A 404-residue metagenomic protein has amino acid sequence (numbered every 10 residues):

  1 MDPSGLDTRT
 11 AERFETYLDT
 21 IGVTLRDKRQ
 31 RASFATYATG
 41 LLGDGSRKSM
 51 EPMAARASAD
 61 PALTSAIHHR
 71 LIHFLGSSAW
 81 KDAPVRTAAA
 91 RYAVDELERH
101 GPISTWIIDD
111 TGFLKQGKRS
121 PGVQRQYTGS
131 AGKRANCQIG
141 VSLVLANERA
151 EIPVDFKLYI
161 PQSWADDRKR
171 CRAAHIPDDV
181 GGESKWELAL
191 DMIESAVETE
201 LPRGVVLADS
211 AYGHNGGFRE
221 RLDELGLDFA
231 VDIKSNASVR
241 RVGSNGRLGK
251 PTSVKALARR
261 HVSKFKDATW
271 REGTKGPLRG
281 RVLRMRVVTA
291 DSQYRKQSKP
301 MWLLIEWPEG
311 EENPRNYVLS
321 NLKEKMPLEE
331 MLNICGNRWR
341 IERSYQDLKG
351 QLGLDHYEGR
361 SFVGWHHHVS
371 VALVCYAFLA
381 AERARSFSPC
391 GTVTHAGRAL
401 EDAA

Functional and structural regions predicted by a protein language model:
M1-L207, A211-V231, S235-S238, N245 (+2 more regions): Conserved, well-structured functional cores that handle cations and Mg-NTP chemistry
L41-G45, A57, L75-S78, L322 (+3 more regions): Generic structural signal for hydrophobic core residues of well-folded globular domains
K118, Y345-L352: Active-site-adjacent bridging/hinge elements
R149-A174, D178, A230-R340: An anionic, glycine-rich sequence signature occurring as long contiguous blocks
G217, S320, M326-C335, G350-H366 (+1 more regions): Short, solvent-exposed helix-loop connector elements
E342, V374: Hydrophobic, well-ordered secondary-structure elements that form the walls of internal hydrophobic environments
L379-A404: Conserved nucleotidyltransferase catalytic core and NTase-mimicking acidic/glycine-rich helix/loop elements in nucleic
